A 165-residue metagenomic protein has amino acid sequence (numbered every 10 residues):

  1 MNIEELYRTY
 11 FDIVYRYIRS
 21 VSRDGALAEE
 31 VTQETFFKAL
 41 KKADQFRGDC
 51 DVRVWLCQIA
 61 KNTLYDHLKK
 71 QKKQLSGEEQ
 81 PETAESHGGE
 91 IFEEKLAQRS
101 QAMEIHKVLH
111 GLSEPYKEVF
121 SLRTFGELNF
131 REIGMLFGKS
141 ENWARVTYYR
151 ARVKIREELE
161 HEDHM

Functional and structural regions predicted by a protein language model:
M1-R16: A short, charge-rich alpha-helical start-of-domain segment used by transcription regulators
F11, Y15, F36, S113 (+2 more regions): C-terminal flanking helix
V14, I18, L56, A60-L68: Hydrophobic-face residues of short alpha-helical interaction/recognition segments
E30-F37, C50-N62: Structural recognition of an alpha-helix C-terminal capping motif at a helix-to-coil junction
Q45-R47, K61-E78, Q98, R150: Arg/Lys-rich amphipathic alpha helix in sigma70-family domain 2
Q74-R99, N129: Internal acidic/polar
V119-R123: A short pre-motif secondary-structure segment
R131, M135-H161: DNA-recognition helix of helix-turn-helix
